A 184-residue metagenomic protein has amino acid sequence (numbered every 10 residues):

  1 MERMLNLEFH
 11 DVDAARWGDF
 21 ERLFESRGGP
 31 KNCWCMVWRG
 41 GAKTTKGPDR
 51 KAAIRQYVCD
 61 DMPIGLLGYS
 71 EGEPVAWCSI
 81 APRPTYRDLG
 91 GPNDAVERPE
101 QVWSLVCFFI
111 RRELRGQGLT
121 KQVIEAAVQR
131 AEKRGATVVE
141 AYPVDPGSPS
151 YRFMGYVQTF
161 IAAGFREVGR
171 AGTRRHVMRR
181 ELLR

Functional and structural regions predicted by a protein language model:
M1-W38: Conserved N-terminal entry element of GNAT/NAT acetyltransferase domains
M36-I64: Active-site rim helix/loop that mediates acceptor-substrate recognition in acyltransferases
A53-Q56, P92-V96, G164-F165: Short, P/G- and charge-enriched loop/turn segments at secondary-structure junctions
D60, Y69, E73-R111, R115 (+1 more regions): Conserved acyl-donor/pantetheine-binding loop and adjacent beta-alpha core of acyl/acetyltransferases and related
L105-I110, G116-E132: Conserved acetyl-CoA-binding loop-helix of GNAT-fold acetyltransferases
I124, A131-Y151: Conserved GNAT acetyl-CoA-binding A-motif
R152-A163, V168-R184: C-terminal "cap" of GNAT-fold acetyltransferases
